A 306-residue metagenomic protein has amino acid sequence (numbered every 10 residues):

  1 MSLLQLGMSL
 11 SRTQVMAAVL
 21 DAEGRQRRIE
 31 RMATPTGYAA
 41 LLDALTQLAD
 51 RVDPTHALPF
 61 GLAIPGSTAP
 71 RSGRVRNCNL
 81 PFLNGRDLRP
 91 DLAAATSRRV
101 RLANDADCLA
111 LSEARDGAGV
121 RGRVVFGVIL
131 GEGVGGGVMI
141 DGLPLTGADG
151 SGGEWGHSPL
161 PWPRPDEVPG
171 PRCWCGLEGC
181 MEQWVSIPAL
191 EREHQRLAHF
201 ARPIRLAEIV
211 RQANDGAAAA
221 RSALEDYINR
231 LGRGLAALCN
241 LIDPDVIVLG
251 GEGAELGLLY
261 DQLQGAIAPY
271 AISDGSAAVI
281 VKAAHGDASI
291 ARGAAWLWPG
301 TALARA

Functional and structural regions predicted by a protein language model:
M1-P59, A69-S72, P90-R98, R115-G122 (+1 more regions): ATP-binding/phosphotransfer module of carbohydrate and carboxylate kinases, centering on a glycine-rich
S9, G61-P65, A103, F126-G133 (+1 more regions): Short beta-strand segments
Q26, V75, P144-L145: Hydrophobic "anchor" residues
I29-R31, C78, G147: Residue-level detector of high-confidence beta-strand sites
A33-T36, P59, L83, G147 (+2 more regions): A short acidic/small-residue loop/turn micro-motif
G73-G85: A charged helix-plus-loop insertion that forms the helical arch/lid used to bind and gate nucleic-acid substrates
R99-A114, V120, F126-V128: ATP-dependent carbohydrate kinase catalytic cores
G122-W184: Glycine-rich phosphate-binding loop of actin/hexokinase-like ATP-binding domains
